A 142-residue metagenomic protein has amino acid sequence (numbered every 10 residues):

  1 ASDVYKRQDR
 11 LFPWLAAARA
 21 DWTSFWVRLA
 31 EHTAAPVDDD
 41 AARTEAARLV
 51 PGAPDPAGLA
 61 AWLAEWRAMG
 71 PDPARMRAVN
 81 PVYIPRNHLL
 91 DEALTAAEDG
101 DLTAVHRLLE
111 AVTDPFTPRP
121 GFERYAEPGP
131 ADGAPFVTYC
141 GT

Functional and structural regions predicted by a protein language model:
S2, K6-T142: Regulatory N- and C-terminal appendages and interdomain linkers associated with kinase/kinase-like NTP transferase
